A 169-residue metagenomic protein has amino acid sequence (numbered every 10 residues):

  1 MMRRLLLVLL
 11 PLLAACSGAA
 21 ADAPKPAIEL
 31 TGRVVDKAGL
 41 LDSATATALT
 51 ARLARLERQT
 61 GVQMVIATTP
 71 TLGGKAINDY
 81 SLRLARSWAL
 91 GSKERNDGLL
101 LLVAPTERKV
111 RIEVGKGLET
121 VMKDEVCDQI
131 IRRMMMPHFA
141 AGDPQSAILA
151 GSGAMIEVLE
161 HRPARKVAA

Functional and structural regions predicted by a protein language model:
M2-A169: A structural boundary signal for the start of the first folded domain, especially the loop/turn and N-capping region
